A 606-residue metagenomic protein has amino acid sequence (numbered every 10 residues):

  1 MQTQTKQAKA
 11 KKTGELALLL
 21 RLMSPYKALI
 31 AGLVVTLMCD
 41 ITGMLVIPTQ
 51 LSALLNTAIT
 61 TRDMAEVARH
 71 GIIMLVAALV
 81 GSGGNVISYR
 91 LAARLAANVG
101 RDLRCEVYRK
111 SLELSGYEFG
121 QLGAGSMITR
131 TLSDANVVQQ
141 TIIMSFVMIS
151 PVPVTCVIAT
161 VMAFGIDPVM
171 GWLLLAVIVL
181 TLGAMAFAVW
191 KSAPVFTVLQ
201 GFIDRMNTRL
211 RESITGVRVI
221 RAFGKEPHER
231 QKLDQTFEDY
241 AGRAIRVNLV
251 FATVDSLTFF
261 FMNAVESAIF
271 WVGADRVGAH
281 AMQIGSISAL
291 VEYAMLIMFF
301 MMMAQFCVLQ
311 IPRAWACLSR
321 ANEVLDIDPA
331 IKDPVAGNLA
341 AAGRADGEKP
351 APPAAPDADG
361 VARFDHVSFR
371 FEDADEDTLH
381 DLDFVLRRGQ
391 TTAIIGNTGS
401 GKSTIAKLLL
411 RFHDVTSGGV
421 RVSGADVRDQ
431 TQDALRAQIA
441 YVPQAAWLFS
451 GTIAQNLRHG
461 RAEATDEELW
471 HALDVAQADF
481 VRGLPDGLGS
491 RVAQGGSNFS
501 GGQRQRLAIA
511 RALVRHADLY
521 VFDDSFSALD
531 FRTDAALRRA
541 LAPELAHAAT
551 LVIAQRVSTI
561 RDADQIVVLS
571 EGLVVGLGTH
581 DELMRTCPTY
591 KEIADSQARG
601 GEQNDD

Functional and structural regions predicted by a protein language model:
M1-I47, I59-M74, V80, S88-A92 (+13 more regions): Membrane-integrated ABC transporters
Q2, A341-D606: ABC-type nucleotide-binding domain
Q2-A10, T61, A97, C105-T129 (+6 more regions): Short intracellular "coupling" helices and adjacent cytoplasmic loop segments at the cytosolic face of multi-pass
K12, V35-T36, G43-N56, A68 (+13 more regions): Juxtamembrane helix-loop junctions of ABC transporter transmembrane domains
L20, P25-K27, E113-Y117, S133-I142 (+9 more regions): An intracellular "coupling" helix at the cytosolic face of ABC transporter transmembrane type-1 domains
P25-T42, A53, M144-L199, W271-M282: Transmembrane helices of ABC transporter permease
G32-L33, L51, A96-V99, L112-E113 (+14 more regions): Extended hydrophobic secondary-structure segments
R62-R69, M162-V179, G183, R246-R320 (+2 more regions): Helix-loop-helix
